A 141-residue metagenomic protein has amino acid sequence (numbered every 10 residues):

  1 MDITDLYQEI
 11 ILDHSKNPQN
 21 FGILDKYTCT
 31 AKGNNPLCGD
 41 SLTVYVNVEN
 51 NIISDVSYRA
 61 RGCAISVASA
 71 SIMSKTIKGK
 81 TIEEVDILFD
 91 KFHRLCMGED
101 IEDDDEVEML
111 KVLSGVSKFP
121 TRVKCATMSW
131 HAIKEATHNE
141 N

Functional and structural regions predicted by a protein language model:
M1-D25, I82-N141: C-terminal binding/interaction regions
F21-A60: Structured beta-strand/loop patches that form or line metal/cofactor-binding pockets in enzymes
C38, I65, K118-R122: Secondary-structure capping and boundary motifs in well-ordered enzyme cores
A60-V67: Short, thiol/selenol-centered motifs that function as redox-active sites or metal-ligating centers
V67-A68, I87: Alpha-helical macromolecular-interaction surfaces
S69-T81: Alpha-helical support elements that line or immediately flank enzyme active sites and cofactor-binding pockets
